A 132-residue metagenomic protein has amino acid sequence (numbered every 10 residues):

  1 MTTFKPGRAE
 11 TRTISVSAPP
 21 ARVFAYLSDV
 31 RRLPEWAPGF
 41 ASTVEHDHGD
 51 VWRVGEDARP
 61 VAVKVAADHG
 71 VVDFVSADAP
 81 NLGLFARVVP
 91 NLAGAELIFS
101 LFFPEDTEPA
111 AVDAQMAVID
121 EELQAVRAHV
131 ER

Functional and structural regions predicted by a protein language model:
M1-H46: Hydrophobic ligand-binding cavity/cleft-lining segments
F4-P6, K64, R87-V89: Short secondary-structure boundary/capping segments
K5-G7, E56, A79, L92: Short coil/turn motifs at beta-sheet boundaries
K5-P6, P60, I98: Short, flexible segments with low predicted structural confidence
S15, R32-G83, F103-D106, R132: Glycine-rich portal/gate segments that line the openings of hydrophobic small-molecule binding cavities
S17-A21, A66-D68, V88-E96: A short, structured loop/turn motif at beta-sheet edges
R22-L27, L33, W52, V63-V65 (+2 more regions): Hydrophobic pocket/interface hotspot
V75-R132: Beta-strand/loop substructures that line and gate deep hydrophobic ligand-binding cavities in soluble
